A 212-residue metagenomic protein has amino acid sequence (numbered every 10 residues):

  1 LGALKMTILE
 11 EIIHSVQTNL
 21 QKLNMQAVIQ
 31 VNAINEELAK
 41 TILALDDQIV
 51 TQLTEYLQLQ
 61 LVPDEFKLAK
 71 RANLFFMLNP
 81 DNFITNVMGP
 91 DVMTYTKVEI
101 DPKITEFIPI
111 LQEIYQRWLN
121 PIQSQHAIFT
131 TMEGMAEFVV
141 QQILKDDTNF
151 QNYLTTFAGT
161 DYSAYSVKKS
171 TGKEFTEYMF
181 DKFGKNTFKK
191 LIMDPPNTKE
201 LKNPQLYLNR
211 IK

Functional and structural regions predicted by a protein language model:
L1-L9: Short pre-active-site segment immediately N-terminal to the catalytic Zn-binding motif
G2, T18-L61, A69: Post-HEXXH active-site segment of zinc metalloproteases
L4, I34-N35, P63, N197 (+1 more regions): Intrinsic-disorder/low-complexity, polar/charged segments
I8, I12-L20: Active-site His/Glu-centered metal-binding helix of metallohydrolases
E11, N24, V28-N32, T41 (+4 more regions): Charged, low-complexity, helix-prone segments enriched in Lys/Glu/Asp/Gln
Q17-I29, K145-N149, T187-K189: Short, solvent-exposed secondary-structure capping/transition elements
Q52-V87: Amphipathic alpha-helical blocks and their helix-capping loop/short-beta junctions
F76-K212: Pan-zinc metallopeptidase signature
